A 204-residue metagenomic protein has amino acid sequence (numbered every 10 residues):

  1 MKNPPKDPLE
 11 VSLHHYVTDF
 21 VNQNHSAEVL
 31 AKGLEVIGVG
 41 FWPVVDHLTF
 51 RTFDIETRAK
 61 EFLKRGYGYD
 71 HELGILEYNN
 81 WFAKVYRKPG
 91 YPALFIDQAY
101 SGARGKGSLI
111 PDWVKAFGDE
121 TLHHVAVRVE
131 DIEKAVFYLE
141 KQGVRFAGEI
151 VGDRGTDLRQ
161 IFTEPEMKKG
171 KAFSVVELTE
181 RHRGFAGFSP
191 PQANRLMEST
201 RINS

Functional and structural regions predicted by a protein language model:
M1-H71, Y86-A147, T156-S204: Glyoxalase I/VOC metalloenzyme domain signal
L73-I75: RNA-recognition motif
E77-W81, R154-R159: Short acidic/glycine-enriched loop/turn segments that link adjacent beta-strands
